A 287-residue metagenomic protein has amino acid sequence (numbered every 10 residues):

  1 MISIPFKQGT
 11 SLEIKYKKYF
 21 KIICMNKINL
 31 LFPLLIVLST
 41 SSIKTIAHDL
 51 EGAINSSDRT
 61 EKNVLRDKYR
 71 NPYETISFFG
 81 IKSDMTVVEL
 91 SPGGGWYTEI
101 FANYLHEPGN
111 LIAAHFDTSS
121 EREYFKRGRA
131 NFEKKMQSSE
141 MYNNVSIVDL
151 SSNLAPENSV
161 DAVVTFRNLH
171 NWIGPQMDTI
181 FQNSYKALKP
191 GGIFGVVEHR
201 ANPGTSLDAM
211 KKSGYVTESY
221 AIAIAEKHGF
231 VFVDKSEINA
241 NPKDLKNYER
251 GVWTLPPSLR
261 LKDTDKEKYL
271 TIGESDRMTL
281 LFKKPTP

Functional and structural regions predicted by a protein language model:
L50-F78: Class I SAM-dependent methyltransferase Rossmann-like catalytic core, especially the SAM/SAH-binding loop
D84-G93: Conserved class I S-adenosyl-L-methionine
G94-N153: Class I SAM-dependent methyltransferase SAM/SAH-binding core
L105-H106, W172-I173, L188-K189: Helix-to-beta-strand junctions that scaffold the AdoMet/dcAdoMet cofactor pocket in Class I SAM-dependent enzymes
L154-V163: A short acidic, Gly/Pro-enriched loop at the edge of an enzyme's catalytic core that lines a small-molecule cofactor
D178-P190: A short glycine-rich, Lys/Arg-flanked "PGG" loop and its adjoining helix->strand segment in the class I
G191-H199: Conserved beta-strand signature within the Rossmann-like core of class I S-adenosyl-L-methionine
E274-P287: C-terminal lobe and adjacent flexible extensions of AdoMet/dcAdoMet transferase-like proteins
